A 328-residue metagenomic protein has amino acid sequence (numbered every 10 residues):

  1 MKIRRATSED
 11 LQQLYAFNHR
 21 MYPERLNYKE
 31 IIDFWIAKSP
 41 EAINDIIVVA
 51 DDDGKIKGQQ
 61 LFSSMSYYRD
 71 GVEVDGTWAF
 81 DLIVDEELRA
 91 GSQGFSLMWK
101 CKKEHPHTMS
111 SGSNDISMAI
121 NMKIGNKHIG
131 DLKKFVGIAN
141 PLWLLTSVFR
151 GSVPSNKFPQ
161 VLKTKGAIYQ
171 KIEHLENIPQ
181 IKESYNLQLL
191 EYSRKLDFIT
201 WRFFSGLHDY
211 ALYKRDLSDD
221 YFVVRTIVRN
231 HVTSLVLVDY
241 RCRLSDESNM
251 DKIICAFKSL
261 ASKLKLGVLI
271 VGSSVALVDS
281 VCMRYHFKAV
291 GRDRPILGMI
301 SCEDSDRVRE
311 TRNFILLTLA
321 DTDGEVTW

Functional and structural regions predicted by a protein language model:
M1-I3: Extreme N-terminal starter segment of soluble prokaryotic enzymes
A6, Q12-D52, S66-Y67, M122-V238: Amide-forming acyltransferase catalytic core, primarily the GNAT-like/NAT-type and related acyltransferase folds
I46-I47, Q59, G76, P106-M109 (+1 more regions): Beta-sheet entry/capping signal
V48, G58-Q60, T77, L82 (+1 more regions): Conserved GNAT-family N-acetyltransferase fold
S64, T108-V161, V223-E247, C255-W328: Active-site/acyl-donor-binding loops of N-acyltransferases
E73-E86, V232-L244: Conserved acetyl-CoA binding element of GNAT-fold acetyltransferases
D81-E104, E247-S259: Conserved acetyl-CoA-binding loop-helix of GNAT-fold acetyltransferases
